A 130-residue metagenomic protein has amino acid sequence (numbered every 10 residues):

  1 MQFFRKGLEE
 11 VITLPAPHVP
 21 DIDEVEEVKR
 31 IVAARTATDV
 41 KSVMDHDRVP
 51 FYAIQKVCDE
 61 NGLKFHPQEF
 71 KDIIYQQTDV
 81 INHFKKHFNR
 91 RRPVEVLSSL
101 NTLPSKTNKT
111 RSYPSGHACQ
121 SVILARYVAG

Functional and structural regions predicted by a protein language model:
M1-G130: Hydrophobic alpha-helical bundle signature of multipass membrane enzymes
